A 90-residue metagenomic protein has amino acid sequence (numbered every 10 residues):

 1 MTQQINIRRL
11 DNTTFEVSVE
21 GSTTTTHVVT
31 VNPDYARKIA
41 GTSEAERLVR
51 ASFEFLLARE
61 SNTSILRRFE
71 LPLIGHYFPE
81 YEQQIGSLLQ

Functional and structural regions predicted by a protein language model:
M1-I39, S43, L71-Q90: N-terminal intrinsically disordered, cationic/polar leader segments that include organellar targeting peptides
T30-N62: Acidic, aromatic-enriched beta-alpha/helix-loop junctions
E60-S64, G86-L89: Residue-level signal for secondary-structure boundary elements
R67: Metal- or metallocofactor-binding catalytic centers and their adjacent structured scaffolds across diverse enzyme
